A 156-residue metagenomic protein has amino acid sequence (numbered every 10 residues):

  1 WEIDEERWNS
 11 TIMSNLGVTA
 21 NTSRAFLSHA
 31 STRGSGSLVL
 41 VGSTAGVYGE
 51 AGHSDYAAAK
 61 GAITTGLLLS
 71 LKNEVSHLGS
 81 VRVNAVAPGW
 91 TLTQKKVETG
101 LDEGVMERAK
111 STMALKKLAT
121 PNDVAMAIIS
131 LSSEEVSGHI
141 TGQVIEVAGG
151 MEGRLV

Functional and structural regions predicted by a protein language model:
D4-N9, V105, A109: Substrate-binding pocket helix/loop in short-chain dehydrogenase/reductase
S23, A59-K60: Active-site helix of classical SDR
S35, H77-R82, V136-T141: Short, small/polar-rich loop/turn modules that mediate ligand/substrate recognition or access, typified
S43: Residue(s) in the substrate-gating loop at a strand-loop-helix junction that position the organic substrate next
Y48, V136, T141-V156: Short C-terminal tail/terminal secondary-structure segment of NAD(P)H-dependent dehydrogenase/reductase domains
G49-A57, S70: Active-site loop-to-helix junction immediately N-terminal to the catalytic Tyr of the SDR YXXXK motif in Rossmann-fold
M113-V124: A conserved structural motif in NAD(P)-dependent oxidoreductases
